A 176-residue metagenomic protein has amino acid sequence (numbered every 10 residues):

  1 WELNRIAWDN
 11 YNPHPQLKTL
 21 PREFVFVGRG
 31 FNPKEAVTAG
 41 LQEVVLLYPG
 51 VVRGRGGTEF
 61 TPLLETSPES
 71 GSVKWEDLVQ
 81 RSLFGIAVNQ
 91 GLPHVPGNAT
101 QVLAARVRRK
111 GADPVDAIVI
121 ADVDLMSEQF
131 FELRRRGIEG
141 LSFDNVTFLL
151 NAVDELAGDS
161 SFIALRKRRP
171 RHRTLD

Functional and structural regions predicted by a protein language model:
W1-F162: Acidic, S/T/G-rich, low-cysteine, solvent-exposed domains in lumenal/extracellular/periplasmic regions of secretory
E132, A164-D176: Short, aromatic-rich amphipathic segments at membrane interfaces that lie adjacent to a transmembrane helix or signal
